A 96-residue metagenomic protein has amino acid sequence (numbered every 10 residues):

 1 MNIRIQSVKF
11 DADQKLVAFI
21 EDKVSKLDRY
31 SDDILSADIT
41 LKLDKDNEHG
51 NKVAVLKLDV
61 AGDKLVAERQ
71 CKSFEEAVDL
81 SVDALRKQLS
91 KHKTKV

Functional and structural regions predicted by a protein language model:
M1-V96: N-terminal, polar/charged subdomain of small-to-medium soluble alpha/beta proteins
